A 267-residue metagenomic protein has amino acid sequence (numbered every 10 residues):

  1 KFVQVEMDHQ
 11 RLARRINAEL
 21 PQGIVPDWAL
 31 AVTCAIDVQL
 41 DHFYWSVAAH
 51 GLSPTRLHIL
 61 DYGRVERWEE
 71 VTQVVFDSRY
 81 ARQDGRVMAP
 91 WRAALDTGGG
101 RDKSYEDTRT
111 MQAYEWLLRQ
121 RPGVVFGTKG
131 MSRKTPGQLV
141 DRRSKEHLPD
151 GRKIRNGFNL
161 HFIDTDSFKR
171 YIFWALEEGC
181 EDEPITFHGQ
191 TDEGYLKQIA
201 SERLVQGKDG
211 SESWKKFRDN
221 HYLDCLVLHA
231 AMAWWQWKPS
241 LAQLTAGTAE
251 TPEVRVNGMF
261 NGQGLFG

Functional and structural regions predicted by a protein language model:
K1-T33: A contiguous, basic/glycine-rich beta-loop/short-helix subdomain that forms a polymer-engagement track
Q22-G51, C225: Gly/Thr-rich phosphate-binding beta-strand-loop-beta motif of the actin/hexokinase/Hsp70
V25-A29, V38-L40, R64-W68, R86-M88 (+4 more regions): Active-site-proximal structural scaffolding
V38-D41, A48-H50, A93-G100, T128-S132 (+1 more regions): An acidic- and aromatic-residue-enriched active-site/binding cleft used to recognize and process polar
G51-G63: Electropositive, glycine- and tryptophan-enriched low-complexity nucleic-acid-binding patches
G63-R92: Short, basic/hydrophobic alpha-helical segments
G85-Y105: Short glycine-rich phosphate-binding loop at a beta-alpha junction
G100-Q263, G267: C-terminal nuclease/phosphodiesterase catalytic domains that cleave nucleic-acid phosphodiester bonds
